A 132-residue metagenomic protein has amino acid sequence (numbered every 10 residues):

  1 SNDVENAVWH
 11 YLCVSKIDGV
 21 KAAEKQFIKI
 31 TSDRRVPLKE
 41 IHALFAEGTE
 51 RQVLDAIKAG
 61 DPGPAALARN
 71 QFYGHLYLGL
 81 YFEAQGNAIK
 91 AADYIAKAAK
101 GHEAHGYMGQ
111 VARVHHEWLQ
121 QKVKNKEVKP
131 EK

Functional and structural regions predicted by a protein language model:
S1, T31-R34, F45, G60 (+1 more regions): Alpha-helical junction/boundary sensor with strong preference for TPR arrays
D3-E5, P64, Q71, G109: Residues that mark the junctions of alpha-helical repeat units in TPR/alpha-solenoid scaffolds
A7-W9, V14, P37, H75 (+2 more regions): TPR repeat positional signature
V20-R34, Q52-P64, A92-A96, K126-K132: Alpha-helical repeat scaffolds
R69-L80: Alpha-helical tetratricopeptide repeat
